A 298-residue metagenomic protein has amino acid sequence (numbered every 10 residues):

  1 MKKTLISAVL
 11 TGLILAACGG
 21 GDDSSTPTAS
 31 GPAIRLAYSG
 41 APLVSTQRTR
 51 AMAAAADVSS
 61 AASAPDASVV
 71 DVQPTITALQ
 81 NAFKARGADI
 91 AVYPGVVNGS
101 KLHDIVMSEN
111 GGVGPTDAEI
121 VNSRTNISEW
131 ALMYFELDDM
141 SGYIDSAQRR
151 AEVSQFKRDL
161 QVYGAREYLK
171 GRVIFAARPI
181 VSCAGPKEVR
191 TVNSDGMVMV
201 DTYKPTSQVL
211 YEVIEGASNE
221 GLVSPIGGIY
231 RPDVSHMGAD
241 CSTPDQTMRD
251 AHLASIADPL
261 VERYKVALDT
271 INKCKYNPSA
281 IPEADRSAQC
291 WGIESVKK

Functional and structural regions predicted by a protein language model:
M1-I6: Bacterial N-terminal signal peptides that target proteins for export
S7-A33: Bacterial Sec-dependent N-terminal signal peptides
S24-A54: Acidic/polar, low-complexity intrinsically disordered N-terminal segments immediately downstream of a Sec signal
A29-G31, K84-G87, S123-I127, L169 (+2 more regions): Extracellular/periplasmic catalytic domains that process cell-envelope and extracellular macromolecules
R35, D89-A91, V173: Residues at the starts of beta-strands that form the adenosine-phosphate
L43-R150: Conserved SGNH/GDSL esterase-like catalytic core that processes O-acyl groups on lipids and polysaccharides
G111-K273, E294-K297: Alpha-helical cap/lid subdomain in secreted, periplasmic, or secretory-pathway luminal O-acyl-processing enzymes
K275-K298: C-terminal and late-domain segments of enzyme folds
